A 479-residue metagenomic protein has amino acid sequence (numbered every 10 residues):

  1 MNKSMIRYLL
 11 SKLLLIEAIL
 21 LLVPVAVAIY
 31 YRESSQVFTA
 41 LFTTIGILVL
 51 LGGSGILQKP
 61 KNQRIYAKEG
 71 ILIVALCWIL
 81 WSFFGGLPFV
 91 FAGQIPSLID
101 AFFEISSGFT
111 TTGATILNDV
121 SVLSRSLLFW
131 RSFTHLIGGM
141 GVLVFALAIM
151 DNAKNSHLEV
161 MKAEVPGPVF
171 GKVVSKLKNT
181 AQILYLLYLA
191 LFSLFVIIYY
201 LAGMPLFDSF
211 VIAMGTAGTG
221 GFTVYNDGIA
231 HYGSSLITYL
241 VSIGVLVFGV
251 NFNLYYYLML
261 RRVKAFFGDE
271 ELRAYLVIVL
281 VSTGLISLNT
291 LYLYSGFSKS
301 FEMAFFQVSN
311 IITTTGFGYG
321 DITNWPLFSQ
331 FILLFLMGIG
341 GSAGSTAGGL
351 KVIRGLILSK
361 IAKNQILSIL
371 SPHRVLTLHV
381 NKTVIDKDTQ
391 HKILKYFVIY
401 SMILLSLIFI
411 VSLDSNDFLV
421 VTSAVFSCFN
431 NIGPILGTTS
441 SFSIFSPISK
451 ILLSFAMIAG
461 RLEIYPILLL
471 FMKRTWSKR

Functional and structural regions predicted by a protein language model:
M1-R479: Membrane-proximal intracellular helices of multi-pass ion channels
